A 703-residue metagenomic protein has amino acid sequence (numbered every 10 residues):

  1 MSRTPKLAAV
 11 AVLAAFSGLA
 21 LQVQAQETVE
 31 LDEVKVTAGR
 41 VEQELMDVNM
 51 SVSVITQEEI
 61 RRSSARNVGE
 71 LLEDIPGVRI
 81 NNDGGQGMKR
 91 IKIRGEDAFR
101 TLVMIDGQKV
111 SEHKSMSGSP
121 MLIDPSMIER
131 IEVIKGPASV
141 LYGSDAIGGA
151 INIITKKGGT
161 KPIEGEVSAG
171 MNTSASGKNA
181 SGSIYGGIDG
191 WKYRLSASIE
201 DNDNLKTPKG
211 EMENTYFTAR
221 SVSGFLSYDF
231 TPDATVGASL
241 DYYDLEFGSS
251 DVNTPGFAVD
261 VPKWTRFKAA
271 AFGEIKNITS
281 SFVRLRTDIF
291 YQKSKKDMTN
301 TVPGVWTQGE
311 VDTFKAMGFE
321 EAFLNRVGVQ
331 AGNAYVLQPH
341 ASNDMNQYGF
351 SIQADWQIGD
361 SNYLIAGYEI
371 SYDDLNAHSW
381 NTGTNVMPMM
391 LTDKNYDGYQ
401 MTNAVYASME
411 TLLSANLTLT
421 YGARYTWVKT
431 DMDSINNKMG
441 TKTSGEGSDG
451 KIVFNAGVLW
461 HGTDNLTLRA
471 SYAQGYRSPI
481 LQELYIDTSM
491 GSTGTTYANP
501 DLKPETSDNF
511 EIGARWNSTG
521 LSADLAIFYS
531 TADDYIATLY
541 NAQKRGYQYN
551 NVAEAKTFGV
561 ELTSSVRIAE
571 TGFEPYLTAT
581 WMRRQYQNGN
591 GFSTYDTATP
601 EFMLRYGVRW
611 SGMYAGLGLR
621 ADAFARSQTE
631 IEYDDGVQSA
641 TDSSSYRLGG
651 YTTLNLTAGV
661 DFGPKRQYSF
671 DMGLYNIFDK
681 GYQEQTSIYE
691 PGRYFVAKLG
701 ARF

Functional and structural regions predicted by a protein language model:
G69, E73-Q108, E129: Extracytoplasmic beta-strand/coil segments of soluble accessory domains associated with Gram-negative outer-membrane
K109-K135: Short acidic/polar hinge/loop motifs at secondary-structure boundaries that mediate gating or recognition
T173-D201, G210-E246, P262-N277, I358 (+3 more regions): Transmembrane beta-barrel wall of Gram-negative outer-membrane proteins
N202, P208, D233-L285, K293-G309 (+3 more regions): Flexible loop and strand-edge segments within Gram-negative outer membrane beta-barrel domains
K209, L364-T463, S489: Signature of Gram-negative outer-membrane beta-barrel scaffolds
D244-F247, D251-N253, K293-K295, D374 (+7 more regions): Surface-exposed extracellular loop regions of Gram-negative outer-membrane beta-barrel proteins, predominantly
P255-I278, N343, K394, G398-Q400 (+6 more regions): Outer-membrane beta-barrel signature, preferentially recognizing the C-terminal barrel domain of Gram-negative
L412-L419, V428, S522-A532, Q548-D634 (+1 more regions): Gram-negative outer-membrane beta-barrel transporters
